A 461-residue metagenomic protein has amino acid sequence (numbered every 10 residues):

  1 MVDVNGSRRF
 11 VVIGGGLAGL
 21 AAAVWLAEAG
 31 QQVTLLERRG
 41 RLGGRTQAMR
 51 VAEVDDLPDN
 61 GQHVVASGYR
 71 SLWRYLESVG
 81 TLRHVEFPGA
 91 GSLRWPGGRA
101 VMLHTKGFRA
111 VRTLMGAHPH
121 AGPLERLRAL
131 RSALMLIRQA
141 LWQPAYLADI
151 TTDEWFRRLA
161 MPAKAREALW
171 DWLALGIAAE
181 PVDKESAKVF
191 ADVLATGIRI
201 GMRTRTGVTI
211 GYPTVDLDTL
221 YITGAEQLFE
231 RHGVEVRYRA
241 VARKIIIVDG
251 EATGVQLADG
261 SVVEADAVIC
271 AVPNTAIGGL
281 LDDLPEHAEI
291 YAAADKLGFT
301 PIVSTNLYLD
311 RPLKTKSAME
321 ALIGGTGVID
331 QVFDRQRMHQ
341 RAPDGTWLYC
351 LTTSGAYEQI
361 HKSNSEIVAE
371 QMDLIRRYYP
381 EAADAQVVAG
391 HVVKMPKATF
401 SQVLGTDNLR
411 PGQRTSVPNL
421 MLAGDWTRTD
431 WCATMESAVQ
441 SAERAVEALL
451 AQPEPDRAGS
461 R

Functional and structural regions predicted by a protein language model:
N5, A240-H361, D373, R377-Y378 (+1 more regions): Mid-domain catalytic core of redox enzymes that form a hydrophobic substrate pocket/lid adjacent to a catalytic redox
R8-L35: N-terminal Rossmann-like FAD-binding beta1-loop-alpha1 element of flavoenzymes
A18, R41, T275: Conserved Rossmann-like nucleotide-cofactor binding loop
A27-A52: Glycine-rich FAD pyrophosphate-binding loop
G44-S67, L136-A140: Glycine-rich active-site loop/strand segments that organize a redox cofactor
L72-S78, L82-I198: Mobile amphipathic helical/loop "lid" adjacent to a hydrophobic cofactor/ligand pocket
T105-K106, M319, I329-R461: Conserved flavin/dinucleotide-binding core of flavoenzymes
A195-D259, V263: Helical element adjacent to the flavin cofactor pocket in flavoenzyme catalytic cores
